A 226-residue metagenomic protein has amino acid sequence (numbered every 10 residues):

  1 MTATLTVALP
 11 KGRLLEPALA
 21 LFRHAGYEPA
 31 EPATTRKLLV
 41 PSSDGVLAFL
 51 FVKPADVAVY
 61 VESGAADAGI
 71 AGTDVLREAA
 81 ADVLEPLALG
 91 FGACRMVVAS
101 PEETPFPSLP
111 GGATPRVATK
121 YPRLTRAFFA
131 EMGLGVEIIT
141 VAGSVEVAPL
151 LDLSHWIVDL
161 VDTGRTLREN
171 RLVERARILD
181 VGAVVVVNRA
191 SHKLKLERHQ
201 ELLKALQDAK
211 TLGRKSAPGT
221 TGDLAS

Functional and structural regions predicted by a protein language model:
M1-S226: Domain-level signature for soluble enzymes in the chorismate/prephenate branch of the shikimate pathway
